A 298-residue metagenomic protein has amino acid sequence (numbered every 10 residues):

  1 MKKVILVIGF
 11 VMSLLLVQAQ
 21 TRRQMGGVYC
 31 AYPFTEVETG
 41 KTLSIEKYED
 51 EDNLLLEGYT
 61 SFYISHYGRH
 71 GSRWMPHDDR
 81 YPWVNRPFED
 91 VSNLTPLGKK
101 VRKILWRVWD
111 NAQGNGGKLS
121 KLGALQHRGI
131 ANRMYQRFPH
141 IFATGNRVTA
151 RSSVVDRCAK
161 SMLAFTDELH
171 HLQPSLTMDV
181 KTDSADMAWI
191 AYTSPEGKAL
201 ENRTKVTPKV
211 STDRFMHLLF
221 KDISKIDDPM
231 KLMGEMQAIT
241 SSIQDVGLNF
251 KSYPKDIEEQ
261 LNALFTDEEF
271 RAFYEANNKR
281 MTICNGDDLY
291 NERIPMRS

Functional and structural regions predicted by a protein language model:
M1-T21: Bacterial Sec-dependent N-terminal signal peptides
Q20-R147, V155-S298: Signature for phosphate-centric chemistry
